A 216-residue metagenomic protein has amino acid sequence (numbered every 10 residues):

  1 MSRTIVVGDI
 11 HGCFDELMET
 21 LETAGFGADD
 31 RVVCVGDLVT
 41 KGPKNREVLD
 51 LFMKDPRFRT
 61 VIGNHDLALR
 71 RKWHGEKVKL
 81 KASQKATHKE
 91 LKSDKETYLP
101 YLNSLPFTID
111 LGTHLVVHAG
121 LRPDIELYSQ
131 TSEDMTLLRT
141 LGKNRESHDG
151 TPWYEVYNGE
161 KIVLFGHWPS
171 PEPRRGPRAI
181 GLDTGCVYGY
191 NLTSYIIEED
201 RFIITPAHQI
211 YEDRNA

Functional and structural regions predicted by a protein language model:
R3, V7, C13-L80: Core catalytic region of metal-dependent phosphoesterases/phosphodiesterases, especially metallo-beta-lactamase-like
T4-H11, H114-G120, I180-L182: Active-site-proximal beta-strand elements of phosphoester/diester hydrolases
D9, D37, F52, G63-N64 (+5 more regions): Divalent metal-coordination and catalytic microenvironments
H11-E16, T40-G42, D66-R70, I109 (+3 more regions): Active-site environment of divalent metal-dependent phosphoester hydrolases
A24-D29, L111, Y157-N158: Glycine-rich phosphate-binding loop signature in dinucleotide/nucleotide-binding domains
D37, G112-H114, D200: Well-ordered beta-strand scaffold positions
N45-L115, R122-P123, S129-D149: Active-site neighborhood of divalent metal-dependent phosphoester bond hydrolases
I125, S132-A216: Acidic, His/Gly-rich catalytic cores of divalent-metal-dependent hydrolytic chemistry
